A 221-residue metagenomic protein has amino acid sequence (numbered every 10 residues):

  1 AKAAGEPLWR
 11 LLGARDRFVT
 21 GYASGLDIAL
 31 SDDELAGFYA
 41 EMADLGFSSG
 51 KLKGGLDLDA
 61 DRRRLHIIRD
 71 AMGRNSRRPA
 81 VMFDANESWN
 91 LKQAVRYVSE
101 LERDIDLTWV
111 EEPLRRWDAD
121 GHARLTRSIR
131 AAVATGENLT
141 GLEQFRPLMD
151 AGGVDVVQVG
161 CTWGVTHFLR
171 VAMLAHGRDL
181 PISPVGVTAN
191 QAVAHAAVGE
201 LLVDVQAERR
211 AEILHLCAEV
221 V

Functional and structural regions predicted by a protein language model:
A1-M82, N86-S88, K92-V95, S99-E100 (+1 more regions): N-terminal capping/lid subdomain adjacent to the active-site entrance of alpha/beta enzymes
G5, G50, I68, D84 (+4 more regions): Conserved, mostly hydrophobic/aromatic
G5-R17, V110, L201-E212: Short alpha-helical "patches" and their helix-cap loops
W9-L11, G37, D104, Q144 (+1 more regions): Homeobox/homeodomain signature
V19-D27, S48-L52, P79-A85, V110-E111 (+4 more regions): Hydrophobic faces of well-ordered beta-strands that scaffold small-molecule active sites in alpha/beta enzyme cores
L56-V81, A85-F145, A151-Q158, W163: Glycine/proline-rich, positively charged, aromatic-decorated active-site loop/lid region on the catalytic face
D106, W117-V221: Shared catalytic-loop signature of beta/alpha-barrel
